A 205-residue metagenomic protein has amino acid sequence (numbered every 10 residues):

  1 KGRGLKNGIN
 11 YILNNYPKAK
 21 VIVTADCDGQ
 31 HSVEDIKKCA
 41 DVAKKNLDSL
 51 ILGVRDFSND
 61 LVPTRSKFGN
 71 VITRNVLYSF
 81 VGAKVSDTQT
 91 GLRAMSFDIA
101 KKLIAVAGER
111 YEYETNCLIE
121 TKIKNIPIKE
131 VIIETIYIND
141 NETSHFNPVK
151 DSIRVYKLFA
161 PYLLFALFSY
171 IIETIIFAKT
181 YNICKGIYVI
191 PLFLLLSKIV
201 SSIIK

Functional and structural regions predicted by a protein language model:
R3-I12, V33-L103, A107-Y111, N139-F146 (+1 more regions): Acceptor/aglycone-binding surface of glycosyltransferases and processive sugar-polymer synthases
P17-A19, N46-L50, I126: Short, high-confidence coil segments that cap the C-terminus of an alpha-helix and link into the following beta-strand
K18-Q30: Short beta-strand-to-loop acidic/aromatic patch adjacent to the donor-nucleotide binding site
T24, I51-V54, V131-I133: Short glycine/serine/threonine-enriched helix-capping/active-site loop that flanks the nucleotide-sugar donor pocket
S66, K185-S197: Membrane-interface starts of transmembrane alpha-helices
S96, T174-I175, P191, L195: Transmembrane alpha-helix signature in integral membrane proteins
V106-C184, S197-K205: Hydrophobic helical membrane-anchoring modules
